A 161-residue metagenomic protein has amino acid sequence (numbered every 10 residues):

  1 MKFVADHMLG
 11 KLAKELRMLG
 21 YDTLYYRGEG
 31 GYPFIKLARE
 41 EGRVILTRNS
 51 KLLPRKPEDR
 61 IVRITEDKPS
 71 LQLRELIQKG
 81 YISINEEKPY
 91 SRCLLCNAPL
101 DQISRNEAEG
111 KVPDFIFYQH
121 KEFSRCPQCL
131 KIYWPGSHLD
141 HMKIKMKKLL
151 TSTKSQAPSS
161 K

Functional and structural regions predicted by a protein language model:
M1-K88: Long, charged N-terminal interaction/targeting segments
M1-L19, Q119-E122, P135-L150: Extended interfacial segments that mediate partner engagement and assembly in macromolecular machines
Y25, Y32-P33, K111, Q128 (+1 more regions): Metal-cofactor-dependent catalytic cores
E86-Y90, H120-F123: Processing junctions and N-termini across compartments
C93-C96, C126-C129: Short cysteine-rich clusters marking metal-coordination/redox-active sites
A98-Q102, W134: Short functional micro-motifs and their immediate structural scaffolds
G110-F123: Short linker/helix segments within small regulatory modules
T151-K161: Short, basic, low-complexity termini and linkers enriched in Ser/Thr/Gly/Pro that act as targeting/leader peptides
